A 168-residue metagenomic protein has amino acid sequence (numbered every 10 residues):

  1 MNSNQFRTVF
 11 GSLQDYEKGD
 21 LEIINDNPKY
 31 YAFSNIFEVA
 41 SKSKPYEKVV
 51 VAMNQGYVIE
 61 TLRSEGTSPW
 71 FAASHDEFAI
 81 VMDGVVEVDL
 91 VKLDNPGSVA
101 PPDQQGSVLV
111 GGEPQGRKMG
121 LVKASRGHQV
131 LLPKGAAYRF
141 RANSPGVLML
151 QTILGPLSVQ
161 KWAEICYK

Functional and structural regions predicted by a protein language model:
M1-E60, T67-P69, I165-K168: A short, N-terminal "cap"/entry segment at the start of jelly-roll beta-barrel domains of the cupin/DSBH fold
V58-H75, K92-P96: Conserved short histidine dyad/triad with adjacent acidic residue
P69-F71, D76-V81, V122, V130: His/acidic/aromatic-lined binding-pocket segments of jelly-roll/cupin-type domains and related regulatory beta-sandwich
A72-S74, A142-P145: Short glycine/proline-enriched turns and hinge-like loops at secondary-structure junctions
S74-E113: Glycine- and acidic-residue-biased ligand/ion/polar-headgroup-sensing regions
Q115-K118: Short alpha-helix capping/helix-loop boundary micro-motifs
L121-S144, Q151-I153: Conserved metal-binding segment of the jelly-roll/cupin
P156-K168: Short peripheral tails and domain-boundary helices/loops at the edges of structured domains
